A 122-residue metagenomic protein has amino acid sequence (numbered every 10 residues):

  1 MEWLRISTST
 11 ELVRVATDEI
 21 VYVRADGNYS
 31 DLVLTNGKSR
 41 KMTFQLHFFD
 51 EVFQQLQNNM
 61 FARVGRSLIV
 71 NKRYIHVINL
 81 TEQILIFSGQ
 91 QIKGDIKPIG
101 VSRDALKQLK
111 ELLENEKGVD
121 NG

Functional and structural regions predicted by a protein language model:
M1-G122: Basic, polyanion-interacting recognition surfaces, primarily in bacterial LytTR/OmpR-type DNA-binding effector domains
